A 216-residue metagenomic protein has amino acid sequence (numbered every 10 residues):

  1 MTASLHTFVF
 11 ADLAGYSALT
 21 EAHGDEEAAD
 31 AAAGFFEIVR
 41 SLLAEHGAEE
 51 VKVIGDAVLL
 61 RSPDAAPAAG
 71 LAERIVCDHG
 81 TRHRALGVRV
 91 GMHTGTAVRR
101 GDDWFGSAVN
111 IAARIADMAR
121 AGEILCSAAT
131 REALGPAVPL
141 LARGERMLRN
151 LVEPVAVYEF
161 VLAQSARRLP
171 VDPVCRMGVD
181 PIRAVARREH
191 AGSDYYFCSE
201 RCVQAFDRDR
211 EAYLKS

Functional and structural regions predicted by a protein language model:
M1-G70, D78: Catalytic NTP-binding/metal-coordinating core of nucleotidyl cyclase/transferase enzymes
M1-T2, K52, R84, A166 (+1 more regions): Short, flexible hinge/linker loops that cap or flank conserved catalytic cores
A3-H6, G87, S193: Conserved catalytic motifs of the protein kinase core domain
A11, P63, C126, F197-C198: A conserved hydrophobic position in a structured secondary element of the catalytic/binding core that shapes
A22-H23, R74, A137, D209: Residue-level signal for well-ordered alpha-helical positions
I54, H93-T94, C198-S199: A secondary-structure boundary/capping signal
L59-S165: Catalytic beta-strand-to-alpha-helix segment of the class III nucleotidyl cyclase homology domain
A129-S216: Intrinsically disordered, glycine/charged-rich C-terminal tails and inter-domain linkers that flank nucleotidyl cyclase
